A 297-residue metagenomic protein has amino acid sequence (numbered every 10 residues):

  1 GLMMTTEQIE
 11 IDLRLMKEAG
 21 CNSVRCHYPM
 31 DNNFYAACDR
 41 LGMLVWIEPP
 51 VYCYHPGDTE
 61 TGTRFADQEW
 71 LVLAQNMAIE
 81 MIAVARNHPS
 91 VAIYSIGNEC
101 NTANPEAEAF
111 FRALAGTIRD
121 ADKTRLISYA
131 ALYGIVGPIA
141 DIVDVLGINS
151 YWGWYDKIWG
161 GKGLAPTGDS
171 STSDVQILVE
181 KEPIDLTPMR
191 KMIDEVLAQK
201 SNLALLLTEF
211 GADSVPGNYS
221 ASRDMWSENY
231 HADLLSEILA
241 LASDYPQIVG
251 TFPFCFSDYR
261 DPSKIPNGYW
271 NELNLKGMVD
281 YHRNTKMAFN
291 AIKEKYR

Functional and structural regions predicted by a protein language model:
G1-K157, A165, E180-D194, A198-A204 (+3 more regions): Active-site mouth of glycoside hydrolases
H88, A121, N149, L241 (+3 more regions): Phosphate/oxyanion-binding loops and surfaces in catalytic or ligand/nucleic-acid-binding neighborhoods
G97, D224-M225, K276-D280: Active-site rim elements
G163-L164, R223-M225: Glycine-rich, phosphate-binding/catalytic loops in enzymes
A165-V179: Intrinsically disordered, low-complexity terminal tails and inter-domain linkers enriched for S/T/G/P/D/E
T208, S227-G268: Substrate-binding cleft of secreted/luminal carbohydrate-active enzymes
F254-R297: Aromatic-rich peripheral "rim/lid" segments of glycoside hydrolase catalytic domains that contact and position glycan
